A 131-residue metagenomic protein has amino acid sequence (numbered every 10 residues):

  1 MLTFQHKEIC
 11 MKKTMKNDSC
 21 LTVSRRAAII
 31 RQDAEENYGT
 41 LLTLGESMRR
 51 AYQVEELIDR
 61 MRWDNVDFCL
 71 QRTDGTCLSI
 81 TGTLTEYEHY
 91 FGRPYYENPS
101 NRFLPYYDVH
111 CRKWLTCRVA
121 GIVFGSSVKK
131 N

Functional and structural regions predicted by a protein language model:
H6: Cationic, low-complexity basic patches in intrinsically disordered or flexible, solvent-exposed regions
E36-E56, I80-R93: Charged, amphipathic alpha-helical segments
R62-R72: A short, Trp-centered hydrophobic/proline-enriched beta-strand micro-motif
L70-F103, Y107-H110: Short, conserved turn/kink motifs that form compact alpha/beta structural patches or helix kinks used as
N98-N131: Short, compact, well-ordered microdomains
